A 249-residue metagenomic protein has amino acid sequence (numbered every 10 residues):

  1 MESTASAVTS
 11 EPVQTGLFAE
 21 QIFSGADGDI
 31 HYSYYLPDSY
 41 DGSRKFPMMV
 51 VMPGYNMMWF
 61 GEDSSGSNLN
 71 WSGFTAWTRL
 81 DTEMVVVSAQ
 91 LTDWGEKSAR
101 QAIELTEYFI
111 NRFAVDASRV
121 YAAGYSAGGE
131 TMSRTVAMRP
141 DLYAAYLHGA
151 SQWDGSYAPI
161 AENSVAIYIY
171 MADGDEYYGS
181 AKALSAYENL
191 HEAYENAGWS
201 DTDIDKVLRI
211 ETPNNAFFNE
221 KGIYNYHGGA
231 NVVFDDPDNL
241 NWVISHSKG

Functional and structural regions predicted by a protein language model:
M1-F46, E130, T135, G198-L208: A domain-start/cap signature at the N-terminus of enzymes
S39-R44, W94-S126: Gly/Ser-rich "nucleophile elbow"/oxyanion-hole loop immediately N-terminal to the catalytic nucleophile in hydrolases
M48, M52-I103: Active-site machinery of serine-nucleophile hydrolases
G54-M58, L91-E96, S126-E130, S151-G155 (+2 more regions): Solvent-exposed loop/turn segments at secondary-structure junctions within structured extracellular/periplasmic domains
D63-S65, Y178-N196: Short alpha-helix in the alpha/beta-hydrolase fold that links the catalytic acid
T82, A161-I167: Short, proline-enriched alpha-helix->beta-strand connector loops that line the catalytic pocket of alpha/beta-hydrolase
N111-R112, S118-E162: Primarily recognizes the serine-hydrolase "nucleophile elbow" in alpha/beta-hydrolase and SGNH/GDSL folds
Y170, G174-Y178, A193-G249: C-terminal catalytic histidine-bearing segment of alpha/beta-hydrolase fold enzymes
